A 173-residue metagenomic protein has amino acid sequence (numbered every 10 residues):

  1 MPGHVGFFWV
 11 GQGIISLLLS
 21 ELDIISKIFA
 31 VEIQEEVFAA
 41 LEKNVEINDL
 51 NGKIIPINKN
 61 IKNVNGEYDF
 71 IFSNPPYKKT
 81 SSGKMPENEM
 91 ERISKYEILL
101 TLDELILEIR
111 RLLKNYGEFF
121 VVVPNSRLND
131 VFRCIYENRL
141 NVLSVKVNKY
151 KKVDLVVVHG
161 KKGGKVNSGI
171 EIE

Functional and structural regions predicted by a protein language model:
M1-S73, K78-K84, L107: Conserved SAM/SAH cofactor-binding pocket of Class I
I61-N63, K149, G164: Residue-level detector of flexible, active-site-proximal loop/helix-junction positions within diverse enzyme catalytic
K62, E67, N141, V145 (+1 more regions): Short, intrinsically disordered, charge-balanced linker/junction segments flanking boundaries in proteins
P75-E104: Mobile active-site "lid"/loop adjacent to the S-adenosyl-L-methionine
K79, N125, K162-G164: Non-catalytic surface loops within mature trypsin-like serine protease
L99-V153, V157: Conserved Class I SAM-dependent methyltransferase catalytic core
K152-E173: Flexible, glycine-/basic-rich loop-and-beta segments that form/coincide with the SAM-dependent methyltransferase
